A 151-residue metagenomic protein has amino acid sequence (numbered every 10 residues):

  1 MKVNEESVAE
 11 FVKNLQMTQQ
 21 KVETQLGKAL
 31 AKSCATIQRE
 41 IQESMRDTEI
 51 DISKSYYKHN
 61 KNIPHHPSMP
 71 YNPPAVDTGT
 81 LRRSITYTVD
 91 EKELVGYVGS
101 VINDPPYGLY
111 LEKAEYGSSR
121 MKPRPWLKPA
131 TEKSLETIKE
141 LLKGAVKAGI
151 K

Functional and structural regions predicted by a protein language model:
M1-K151: Short, Lys/Arg-rich flexible segments
